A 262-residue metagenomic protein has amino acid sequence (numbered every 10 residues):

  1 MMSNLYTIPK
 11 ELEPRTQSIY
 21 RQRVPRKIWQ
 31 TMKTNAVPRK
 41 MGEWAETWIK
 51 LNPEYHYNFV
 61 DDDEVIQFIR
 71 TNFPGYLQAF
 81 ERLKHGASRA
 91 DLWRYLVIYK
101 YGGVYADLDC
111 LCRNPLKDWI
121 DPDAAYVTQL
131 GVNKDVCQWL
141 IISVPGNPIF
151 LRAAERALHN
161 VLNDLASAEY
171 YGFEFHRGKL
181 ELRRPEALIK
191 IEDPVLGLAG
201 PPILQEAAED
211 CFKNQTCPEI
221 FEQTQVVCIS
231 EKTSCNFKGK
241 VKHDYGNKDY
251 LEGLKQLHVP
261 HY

Functional and structural regions predicted by a protein language model:
M1-A90, A106-Y262: Glycosyltransferase-associated regions of secretory-pathway enzymes, highlighting luminal stem/catalytic domains
D91-G103: Small-residue hinge/turn detector
